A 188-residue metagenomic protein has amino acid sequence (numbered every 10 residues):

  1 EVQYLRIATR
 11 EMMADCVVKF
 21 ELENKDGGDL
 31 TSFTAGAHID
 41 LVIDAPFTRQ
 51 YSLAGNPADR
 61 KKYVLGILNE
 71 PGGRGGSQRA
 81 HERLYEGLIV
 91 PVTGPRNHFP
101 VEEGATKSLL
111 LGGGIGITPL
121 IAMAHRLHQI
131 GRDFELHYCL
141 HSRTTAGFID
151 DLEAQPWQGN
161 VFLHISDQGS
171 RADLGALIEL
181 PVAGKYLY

Functional and structural regions predicted by a protein language model:
E1-I89, L140-S142: Ferredoxin-reductase
Q78-Y188: FNR/FR-type flavoprotein reductase catalytic core
